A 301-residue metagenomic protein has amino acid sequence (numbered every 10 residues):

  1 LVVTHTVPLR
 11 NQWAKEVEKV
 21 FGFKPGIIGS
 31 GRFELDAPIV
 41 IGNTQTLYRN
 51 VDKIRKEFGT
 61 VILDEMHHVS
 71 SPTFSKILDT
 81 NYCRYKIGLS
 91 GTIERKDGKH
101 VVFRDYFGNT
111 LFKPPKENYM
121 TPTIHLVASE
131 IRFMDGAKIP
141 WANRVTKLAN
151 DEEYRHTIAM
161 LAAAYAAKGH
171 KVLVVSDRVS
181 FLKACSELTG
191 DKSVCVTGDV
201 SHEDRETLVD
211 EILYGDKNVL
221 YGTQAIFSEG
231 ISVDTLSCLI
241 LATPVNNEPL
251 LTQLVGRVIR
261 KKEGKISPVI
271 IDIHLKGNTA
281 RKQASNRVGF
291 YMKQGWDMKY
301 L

Functional and structural regions predicted by a protein language model:
L1-K19, R95, D177-L182: Conserved Walker A/P-loop ATP-binding site and its immediately adjacent core in helicase/helicase-like ATPase domains
N11, G22-D36, R49, L173 (+3 more regions): Conserved helicase ATPase core of P-loop NTP-dependent helicases/translocases
G29-T60, S71-K76, I226: Conserved helix/coil segment N-terminal to the catalytic DExD/H
K56-G59, Y221-G222, E229-P244, T252-Q253 (+1 more regions): A short beta-strand element within the Helicase C-terminal
G59-T60, E65-H125, Y291: Post-DEXD/H (motif II) to motif III coupling segment of the RecA-like Helicase ATP-binding lobe
S90-I93, C238, N246-I270, V288: Conserved SF2 helicase motif VI
G136-E187: Conserved interdomain hinge at the start of the Helicase C-terminal
G136-N143, K262-L301: C-terminal helicase lobe
